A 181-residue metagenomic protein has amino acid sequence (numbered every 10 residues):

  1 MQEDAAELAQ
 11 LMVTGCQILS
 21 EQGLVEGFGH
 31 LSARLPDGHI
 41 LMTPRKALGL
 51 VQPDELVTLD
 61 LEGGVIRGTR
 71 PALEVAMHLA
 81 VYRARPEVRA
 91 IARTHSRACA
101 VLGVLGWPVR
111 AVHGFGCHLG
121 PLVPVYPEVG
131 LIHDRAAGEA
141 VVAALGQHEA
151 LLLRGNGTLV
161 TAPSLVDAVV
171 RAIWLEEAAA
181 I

Functional and structural regions predicted by a protein language model:
M1-I181: Glycine-rich flexible loops
